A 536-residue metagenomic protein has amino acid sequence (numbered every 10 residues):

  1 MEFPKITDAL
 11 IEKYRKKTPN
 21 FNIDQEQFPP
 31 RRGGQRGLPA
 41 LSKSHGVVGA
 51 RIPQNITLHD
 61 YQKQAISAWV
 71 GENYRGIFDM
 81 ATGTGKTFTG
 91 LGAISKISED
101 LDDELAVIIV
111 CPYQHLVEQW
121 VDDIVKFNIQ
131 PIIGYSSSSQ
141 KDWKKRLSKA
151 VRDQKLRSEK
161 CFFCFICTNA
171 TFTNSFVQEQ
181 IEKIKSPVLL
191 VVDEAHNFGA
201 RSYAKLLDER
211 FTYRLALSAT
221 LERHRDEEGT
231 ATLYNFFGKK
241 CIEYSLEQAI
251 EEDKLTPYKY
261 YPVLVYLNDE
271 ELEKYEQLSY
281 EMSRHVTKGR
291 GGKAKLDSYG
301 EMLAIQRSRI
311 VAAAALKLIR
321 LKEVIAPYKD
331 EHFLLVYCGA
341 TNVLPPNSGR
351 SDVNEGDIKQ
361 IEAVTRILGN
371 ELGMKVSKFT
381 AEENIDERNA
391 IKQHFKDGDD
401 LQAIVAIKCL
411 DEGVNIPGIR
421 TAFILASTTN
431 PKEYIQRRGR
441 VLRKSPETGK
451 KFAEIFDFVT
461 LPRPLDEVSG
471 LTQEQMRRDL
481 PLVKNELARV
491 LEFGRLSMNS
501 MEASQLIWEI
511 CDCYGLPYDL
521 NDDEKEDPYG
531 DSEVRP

Functional and structural regions predicted by a protein language model:
G37-D79: Conserved pre-motif I regulatory segment
N73-I97, V405: Walker A/P-loop
T87-T89, D103-N128, N342: Conserved Walker A/P-loop ATP-binding site and its immediately adjacent core in helicase/helicase-like ATPase domains
K141-R157, L335, D357-D411: Conserved helicase ATPase core of P-loop NTP-dependent helicases/translocases
N197-Y258: Post-DEXD/H (motif II) to motif III coupling segment of the RecA-like Helicase ATP-binding lobe
K239-L334, C338-A340: Conserved interdomain linker/interface between the two RecA-like ATPase lobes of SF2 helicase motors
V405-I407, E412-T428, E433-R440, A453-D457: A short beta-strand element within the Helicase C-terminal
R440-M476: Conserved segment of the helicase C-terminal RecA-like domain
